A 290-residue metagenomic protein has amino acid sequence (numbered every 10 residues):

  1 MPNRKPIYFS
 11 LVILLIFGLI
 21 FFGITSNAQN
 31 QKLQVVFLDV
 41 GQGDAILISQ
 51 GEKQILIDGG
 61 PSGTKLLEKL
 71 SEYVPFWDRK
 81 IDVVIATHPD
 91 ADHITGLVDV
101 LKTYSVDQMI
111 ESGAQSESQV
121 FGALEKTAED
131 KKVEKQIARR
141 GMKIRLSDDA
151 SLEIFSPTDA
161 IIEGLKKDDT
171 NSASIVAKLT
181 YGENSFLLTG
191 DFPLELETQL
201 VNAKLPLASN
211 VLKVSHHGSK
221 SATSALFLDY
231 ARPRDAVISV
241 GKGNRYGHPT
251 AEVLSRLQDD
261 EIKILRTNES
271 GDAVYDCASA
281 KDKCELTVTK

Functional and structural regions predicted by a protein language model:
P2-K290: Non-globular, low-confidence helical/coil segments that flank catalytic cores
